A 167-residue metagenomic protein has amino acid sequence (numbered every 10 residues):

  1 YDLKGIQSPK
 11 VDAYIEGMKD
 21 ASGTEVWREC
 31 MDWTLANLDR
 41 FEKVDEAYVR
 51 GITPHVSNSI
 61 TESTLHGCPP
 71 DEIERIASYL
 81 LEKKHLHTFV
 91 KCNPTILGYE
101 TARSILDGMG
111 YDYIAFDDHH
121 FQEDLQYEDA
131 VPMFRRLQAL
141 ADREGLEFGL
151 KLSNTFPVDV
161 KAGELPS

Functional and structural regions predicted by a protein language model:
Y1-L146, N154-D159: Active-site entrance/lid segments in N-terminal catalytic domains of soluble metabolic enzymes
V158-S167: Catalytic alpha/beta core domains of metabolic enzymes, predominantly
